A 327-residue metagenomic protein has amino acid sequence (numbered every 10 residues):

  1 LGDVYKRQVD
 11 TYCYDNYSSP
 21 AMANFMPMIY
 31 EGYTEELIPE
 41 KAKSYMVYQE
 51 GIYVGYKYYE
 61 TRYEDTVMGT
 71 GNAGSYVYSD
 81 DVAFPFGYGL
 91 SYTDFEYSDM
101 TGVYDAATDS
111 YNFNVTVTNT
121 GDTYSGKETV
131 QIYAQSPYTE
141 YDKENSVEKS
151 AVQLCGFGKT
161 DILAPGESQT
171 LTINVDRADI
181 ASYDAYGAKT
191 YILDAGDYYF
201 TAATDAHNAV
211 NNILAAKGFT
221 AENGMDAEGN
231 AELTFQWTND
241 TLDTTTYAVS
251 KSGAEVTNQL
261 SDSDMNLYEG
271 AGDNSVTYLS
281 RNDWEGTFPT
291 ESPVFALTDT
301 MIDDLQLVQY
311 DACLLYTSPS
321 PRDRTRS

Functional and structural regions predicted by a protein language model:
L1-Y5, Y316-R326: Single conserved hydrophobic/aromatic residue that forms the stacking wall/gate of nucleotide- or nucleobase-binding
D3-A23: Active-site-proximal C-terminal subdomain of hydrolase catalytic domains
P20-P39, F219-E228: Charged, glycine/proline-rich intrinsically disordered loops and linkers
K43: Short, solvent-exposed loop/beta-turn-alpha elements that line the ligand-binding surface or hinge of extracytoplasmic
Y53, T61-G69, A73-L297: Intrinsically disordered, low-complexity Ser/Thr/Gly-rich stretches
Y56: Conserved histidines in hydrophobic membrane contexts and catalytic metal-binding motifs
E96, N112, D303-S318, S327: DNA-contacting surface of Y-family translesion DNA polymerases
